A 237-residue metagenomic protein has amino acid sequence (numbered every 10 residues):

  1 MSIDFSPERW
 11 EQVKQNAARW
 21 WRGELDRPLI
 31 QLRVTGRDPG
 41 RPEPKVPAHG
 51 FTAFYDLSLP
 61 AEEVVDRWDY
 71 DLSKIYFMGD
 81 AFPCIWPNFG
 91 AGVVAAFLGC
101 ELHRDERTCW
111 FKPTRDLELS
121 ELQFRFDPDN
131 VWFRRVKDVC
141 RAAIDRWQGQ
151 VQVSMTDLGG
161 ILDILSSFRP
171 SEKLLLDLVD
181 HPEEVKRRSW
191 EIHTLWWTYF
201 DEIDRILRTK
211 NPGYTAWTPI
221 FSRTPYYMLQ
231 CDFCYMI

Functional and structural regions predicted by a protein language model:
M1-G50, D66, D71, M78-W86 (+2 more regions): Active-site loop segments of alpha/beta catalytic cores
H49, A53, K112-S120, I237: Short, solvent-exposed coil/turn linker segments
A53-E62: Trp/Phe/Arg-rich N-terminal binding region typifying the photolyase-homology
C84-L122: A contiguous, low-structure linker/loop signature
